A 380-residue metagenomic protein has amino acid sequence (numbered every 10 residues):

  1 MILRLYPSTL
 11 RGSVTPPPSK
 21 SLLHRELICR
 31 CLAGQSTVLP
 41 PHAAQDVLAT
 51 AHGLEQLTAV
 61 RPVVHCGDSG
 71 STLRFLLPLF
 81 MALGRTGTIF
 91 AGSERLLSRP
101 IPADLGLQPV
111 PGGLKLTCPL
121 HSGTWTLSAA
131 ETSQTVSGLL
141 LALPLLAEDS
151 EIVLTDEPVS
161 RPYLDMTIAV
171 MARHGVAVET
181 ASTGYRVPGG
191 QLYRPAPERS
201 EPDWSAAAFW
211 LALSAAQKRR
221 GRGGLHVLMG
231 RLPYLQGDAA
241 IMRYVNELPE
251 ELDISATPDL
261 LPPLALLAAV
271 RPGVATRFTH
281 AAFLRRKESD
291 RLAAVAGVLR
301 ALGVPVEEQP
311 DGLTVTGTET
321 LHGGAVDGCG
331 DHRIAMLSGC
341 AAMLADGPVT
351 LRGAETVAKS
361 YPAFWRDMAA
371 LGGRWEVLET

Functional and structural regions predicted by a protein language model:
M1-T380: Short, structured segments at the rim of ligand-binding sites
